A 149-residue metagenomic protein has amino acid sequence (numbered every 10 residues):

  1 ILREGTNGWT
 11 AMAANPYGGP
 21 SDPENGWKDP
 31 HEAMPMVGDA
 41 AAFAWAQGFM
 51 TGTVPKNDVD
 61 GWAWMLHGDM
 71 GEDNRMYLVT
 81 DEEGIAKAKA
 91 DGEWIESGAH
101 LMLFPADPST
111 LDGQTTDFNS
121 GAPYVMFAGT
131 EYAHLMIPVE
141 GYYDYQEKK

Functional and structural regions predicted by a protein language model:
I1-K149: Primary mode marks residue(s) on the alpha4-beta5-alpha5 output face of response regulator receiver
